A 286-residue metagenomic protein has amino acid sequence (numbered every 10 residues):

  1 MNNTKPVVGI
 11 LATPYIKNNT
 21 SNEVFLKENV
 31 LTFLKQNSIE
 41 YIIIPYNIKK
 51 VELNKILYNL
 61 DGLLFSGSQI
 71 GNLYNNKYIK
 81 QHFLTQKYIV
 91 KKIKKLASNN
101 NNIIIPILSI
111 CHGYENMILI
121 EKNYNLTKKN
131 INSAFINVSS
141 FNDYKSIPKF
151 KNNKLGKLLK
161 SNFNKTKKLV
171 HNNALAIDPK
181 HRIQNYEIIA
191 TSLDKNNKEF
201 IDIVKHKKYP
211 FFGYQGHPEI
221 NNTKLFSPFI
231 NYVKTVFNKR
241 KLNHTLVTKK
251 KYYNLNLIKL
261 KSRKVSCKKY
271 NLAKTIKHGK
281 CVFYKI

Functional and structural regions predicted by a protein language model:
M1-H112, N116-E187, T191-F200, K205-K208 (+2 more regions): N-terminal beta1-alpha1 cap of cysteine-dependent amidohydrolase-like domains
K269-I276, F283-I286: Extracellular Cys-Trp
